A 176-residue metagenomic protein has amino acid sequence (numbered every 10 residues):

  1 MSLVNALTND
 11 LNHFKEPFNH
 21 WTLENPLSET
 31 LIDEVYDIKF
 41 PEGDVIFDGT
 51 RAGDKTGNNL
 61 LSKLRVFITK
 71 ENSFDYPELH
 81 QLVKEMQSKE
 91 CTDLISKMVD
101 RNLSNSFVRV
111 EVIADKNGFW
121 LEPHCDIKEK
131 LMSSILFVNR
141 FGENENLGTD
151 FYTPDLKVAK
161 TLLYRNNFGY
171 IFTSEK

Functional and structural regions predicted by a protein language model:
L3, T8-M98: Non-heme Fe(II)/2-oxoglutarate
D75-P77, L82-Q87, C91-K176: Catalytic core of non-heme Fe(II) oxygenases with the double-stranded beta-helix
